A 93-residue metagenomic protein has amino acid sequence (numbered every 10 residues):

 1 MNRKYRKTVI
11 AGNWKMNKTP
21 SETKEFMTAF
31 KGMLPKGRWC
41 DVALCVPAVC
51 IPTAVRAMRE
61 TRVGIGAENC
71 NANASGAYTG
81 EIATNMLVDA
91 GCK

Functional and structural regions predicted by a protein language model:
M1-I82: Conserved N-terminal beta1-alpha1 strand-loop-helix module at the mouth
K93: Short acidic/polar active-site loop segments enriched in Thr and Asp
